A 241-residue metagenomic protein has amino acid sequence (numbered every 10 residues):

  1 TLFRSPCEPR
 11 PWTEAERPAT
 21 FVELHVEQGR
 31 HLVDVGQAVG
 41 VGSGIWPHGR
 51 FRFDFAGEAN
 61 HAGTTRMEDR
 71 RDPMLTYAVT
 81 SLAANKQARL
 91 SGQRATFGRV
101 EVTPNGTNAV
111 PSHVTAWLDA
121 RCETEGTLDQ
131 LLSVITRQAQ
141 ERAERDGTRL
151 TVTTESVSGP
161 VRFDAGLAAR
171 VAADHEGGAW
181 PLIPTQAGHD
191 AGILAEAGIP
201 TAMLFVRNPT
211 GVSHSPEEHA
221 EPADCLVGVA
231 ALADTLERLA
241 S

Functional and structural regions predicted by a protein language model:
F3-G126: Midchain, well-structured core segments that form catalytic/ion-binding scaffolds
S43-I45, H61, T65-L90, L132-R137 (+1 more regions): His/Asp/Glu-rich mid-to-C-terminal helical/loop segments that flank catalytic regions of hydrolases
Q87-A95, A143-R149, H175-W180: Short secondary-structure junctions
T96-G106, W117-T124, R149-A168, D190-G192: A short beta-alpha structural unit
S112, W180-A231: Zn-dependent metallopeptidase/amidohydrolase metal-coordination segment
T127-L131: Solvent-exposed, non-transmembrane alpha-helical starts
S158-R162, G178-P184: Short, glycine/charged-rich beta-strand-loop motifs at protein surfaces that mediate ligand recognition and catalysis
